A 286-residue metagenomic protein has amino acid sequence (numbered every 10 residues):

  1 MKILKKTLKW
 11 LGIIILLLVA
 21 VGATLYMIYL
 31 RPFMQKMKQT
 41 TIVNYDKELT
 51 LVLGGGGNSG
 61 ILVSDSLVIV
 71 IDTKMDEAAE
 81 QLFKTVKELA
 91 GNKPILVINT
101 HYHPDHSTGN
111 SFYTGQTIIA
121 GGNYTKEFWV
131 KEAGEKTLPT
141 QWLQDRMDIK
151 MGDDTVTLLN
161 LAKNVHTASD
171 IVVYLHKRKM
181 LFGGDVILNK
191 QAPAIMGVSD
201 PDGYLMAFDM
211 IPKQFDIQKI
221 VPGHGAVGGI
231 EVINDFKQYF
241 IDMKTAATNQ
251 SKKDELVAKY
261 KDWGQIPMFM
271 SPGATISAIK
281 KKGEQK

Functional and structural regions predicted by a protein language model:
K2-F33, K213-Q218, A226-K286: Accessory terminal helices/loops
Q39, V43-N44, N123-S169, H176-K177: Metallo-beta-lactamase
Q39-K84, V173-G184: Conserved beta-strand hairpin/beta-sheet module of binuclear metal-dependent hydrolase folds, prominently
E48, L62, D72, V86 (+8 more regions): Divalent metal-coordination and catalytic microenvironments
G55-G56, S64-S66, T73-E77, H101 (+6 more regions): A mature extracytoplasmic/lumenal domain signature
S66, E77-I119: Active-site metal-binding motif and surrounding structural segment of the metallo-beta-lactamase
S66-L67, N92-I95, G115-T117, D154-T155 (+2 more regions): Loop/turn elements at helix/coil->beta-strand transitions in domains of secreted/extracellular proteins
D76-E77, L161-V165, S169-D242: Metallo-beta-lactamase
